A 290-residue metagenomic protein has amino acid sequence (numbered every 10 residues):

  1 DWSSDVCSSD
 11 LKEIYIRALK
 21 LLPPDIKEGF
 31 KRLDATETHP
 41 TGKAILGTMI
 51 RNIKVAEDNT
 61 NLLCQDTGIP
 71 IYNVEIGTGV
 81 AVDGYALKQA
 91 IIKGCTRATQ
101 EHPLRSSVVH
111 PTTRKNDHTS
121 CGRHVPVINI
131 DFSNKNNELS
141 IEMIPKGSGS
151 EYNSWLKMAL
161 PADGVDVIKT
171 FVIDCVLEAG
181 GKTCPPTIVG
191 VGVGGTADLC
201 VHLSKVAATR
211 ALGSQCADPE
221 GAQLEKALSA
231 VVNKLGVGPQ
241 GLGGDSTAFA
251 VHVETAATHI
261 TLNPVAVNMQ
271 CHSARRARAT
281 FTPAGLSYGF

Functional and structural regions predicted by a protein language model:
D1-S8: Short, small-residue-biased leader/transition segments that mark boundaries at the very start of proteins
D10-E13, E28-G29, A211, Q215-F290: Domain-length cofactor-binding catalytic modules of enzymes
L22-F30, T41-L46, T60, Q100-R114 (+3 more regions): Flexible, glycine/charged-enriched surface loops at secondary-structure junctions
E37-N61, D117-G122: Translation machinery proteins
N59-E75, K182-C200, I260-N268: Conserved phosphate/anionic-ligand binding catalytic regions in large, soluble enzymes, centered on
G68-N134: A generic, well-ordered mixed alpha/beta core segment in the N-terminal half of proteins
V74-I76, G84-A86, S154-L156, D198-K205 (+2 more regions): Short acidic, glycine/serine/threonine-rich loops at helix termini
N137-S214: Conserved mixed alpha/beta catalytic, RNA-binding, or beta-rich assembly cores of soluble enzyme, regulatory
